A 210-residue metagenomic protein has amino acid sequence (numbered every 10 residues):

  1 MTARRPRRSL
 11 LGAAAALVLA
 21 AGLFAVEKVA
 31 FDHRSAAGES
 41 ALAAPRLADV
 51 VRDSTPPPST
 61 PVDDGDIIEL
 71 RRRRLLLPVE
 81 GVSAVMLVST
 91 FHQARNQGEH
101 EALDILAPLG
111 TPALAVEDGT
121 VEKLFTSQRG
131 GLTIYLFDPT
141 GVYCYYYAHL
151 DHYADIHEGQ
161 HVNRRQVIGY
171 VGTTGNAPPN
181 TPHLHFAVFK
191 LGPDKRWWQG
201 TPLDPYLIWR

Functional and structural regions predicted by a protein language model:
M1-R7: N-terminal Lys/Arg-rich, disordered targeting/topogenic segments
L11-E27: Hydrophobic membrane-insertion alpha-helices, especially the h-region of bacterial N-terminal signal peptides
K28-L132, R164, T173, P202-R210: Surface-exposed, glycine-biased beta-strand/turn segments
R73-L75, H157-Q166, H185-R210: Acidic, glycine-rich catalytic/binding loops that coordinate metals and/or anionic ligands
L106, F137-P139, F189-L191: A generic structural motif
A107, Y153-I156: Short alpha-helix capping/helix-loop boundary micro-motifs
V116-Y153, T181-H185: Zn2+-dependent peptidoglycan hydrolase active-site motif and core
T133, V171-L184, P193: Active-site loop architecture of trypsin-fold serine endopeptidases
